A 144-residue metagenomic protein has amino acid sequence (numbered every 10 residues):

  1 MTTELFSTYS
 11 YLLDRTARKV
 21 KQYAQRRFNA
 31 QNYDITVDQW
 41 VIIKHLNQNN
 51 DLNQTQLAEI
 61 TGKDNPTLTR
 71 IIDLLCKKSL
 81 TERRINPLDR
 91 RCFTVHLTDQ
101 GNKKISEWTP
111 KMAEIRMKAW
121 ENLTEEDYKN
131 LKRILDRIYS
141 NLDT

Functional and structural regions predicted by a protein language model:
M1-E4, E125-T144: C-terminal regulatory/oligomerization modules of transcriptional regulators
M1-Q31: N-terminal leader segment of winged-helix/HTH proteins
R26-I35, M117-L123: Short amphipathic alpha-helical boundary/capping segments
I42-I43: Short alpha-helical "packing" element that flanks the helix-turn-helix/winged-helix DNA-binding module
N49-N53: Short capping segments at the starts of secondary-structure elements
Q54-T55, P66, D73, F93: Residues within helix-turn-helix
A58: The alpha-helix within a helix-turn-helix
D73-R133: Charged, amphipathic alpha-helical coiled-coil/dimerization segments
